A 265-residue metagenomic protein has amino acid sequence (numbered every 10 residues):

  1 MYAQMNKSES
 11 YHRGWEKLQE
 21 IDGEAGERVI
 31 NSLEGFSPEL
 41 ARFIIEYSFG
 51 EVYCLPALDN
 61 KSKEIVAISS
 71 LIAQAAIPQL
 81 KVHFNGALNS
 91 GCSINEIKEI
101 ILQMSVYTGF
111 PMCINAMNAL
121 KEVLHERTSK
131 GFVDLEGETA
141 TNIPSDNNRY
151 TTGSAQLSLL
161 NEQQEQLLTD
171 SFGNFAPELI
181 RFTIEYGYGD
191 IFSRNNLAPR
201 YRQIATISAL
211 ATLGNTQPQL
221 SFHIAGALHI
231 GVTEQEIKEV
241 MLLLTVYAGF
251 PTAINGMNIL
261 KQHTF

Functional and structural regions predicted by a protein language model:
Y2-N60, C113-P199, H229, P251-F265: Acidic, glycine/proline-rich low-complexity segments that act as flexible tails and inter-domain linkers
E9, R42-I45, Q74-L80, R181-I184 (+1 more regions): Short acidic alpha-helix initiation/capping motifs at coil-to-helix transition points, especially at protein N-termini
D59-N60, A75-K98, L102, P111-H125 (+3 more regions): Extended intrinsically disordered, low-complexity coil regions enriched in Ser, Thr, Gly, Ala and often Pro
S62-L71, I100-I101, Y201-A211, L220 (+2 more regions): Short, structured motif recognition centered on aromatic/hydrophobic residues
V106: Phosphate/ribose-phosphate-bearing ligand recognition and processing surfaces, centered on ADP-ribose/NAD(+/P+) systems
L135, K238-L243, Y247: Alpha-helical transmembrane segments and their immediate juxtamembrane flanks in integral membrane proteins
